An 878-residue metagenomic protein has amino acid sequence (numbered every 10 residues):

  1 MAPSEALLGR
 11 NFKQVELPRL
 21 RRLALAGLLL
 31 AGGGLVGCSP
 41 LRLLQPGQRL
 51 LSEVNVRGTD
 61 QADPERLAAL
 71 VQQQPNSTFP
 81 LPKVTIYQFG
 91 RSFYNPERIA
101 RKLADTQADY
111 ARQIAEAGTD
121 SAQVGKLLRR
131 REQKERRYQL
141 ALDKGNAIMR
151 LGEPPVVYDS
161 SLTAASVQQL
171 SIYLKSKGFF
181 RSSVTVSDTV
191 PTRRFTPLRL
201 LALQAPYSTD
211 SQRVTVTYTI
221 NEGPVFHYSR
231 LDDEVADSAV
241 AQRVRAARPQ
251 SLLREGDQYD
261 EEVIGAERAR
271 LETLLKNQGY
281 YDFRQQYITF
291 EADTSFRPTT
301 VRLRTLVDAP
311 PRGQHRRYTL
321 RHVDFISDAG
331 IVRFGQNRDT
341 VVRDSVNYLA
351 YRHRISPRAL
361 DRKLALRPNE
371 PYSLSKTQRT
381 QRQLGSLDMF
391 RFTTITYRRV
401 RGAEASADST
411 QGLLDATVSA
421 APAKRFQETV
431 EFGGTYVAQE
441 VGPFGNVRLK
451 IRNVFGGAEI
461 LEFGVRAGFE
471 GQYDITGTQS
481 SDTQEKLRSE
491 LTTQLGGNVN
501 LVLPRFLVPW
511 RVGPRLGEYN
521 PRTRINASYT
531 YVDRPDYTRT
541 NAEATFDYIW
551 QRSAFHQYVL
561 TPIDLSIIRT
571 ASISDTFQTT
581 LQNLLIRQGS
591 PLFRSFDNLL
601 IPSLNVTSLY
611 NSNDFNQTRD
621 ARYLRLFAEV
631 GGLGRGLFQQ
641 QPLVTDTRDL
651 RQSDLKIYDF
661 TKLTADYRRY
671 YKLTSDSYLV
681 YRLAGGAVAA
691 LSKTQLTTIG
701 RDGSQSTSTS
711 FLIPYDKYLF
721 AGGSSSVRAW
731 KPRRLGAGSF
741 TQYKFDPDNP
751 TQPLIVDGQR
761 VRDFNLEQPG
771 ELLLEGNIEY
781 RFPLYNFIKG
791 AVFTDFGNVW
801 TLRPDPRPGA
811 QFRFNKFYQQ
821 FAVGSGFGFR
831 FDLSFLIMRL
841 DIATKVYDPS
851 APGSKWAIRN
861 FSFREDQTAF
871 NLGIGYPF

Functional and structural regions predicted by a protein language model:
S4-L25: Bacterial N-terminal signal peptides that target proteins for export
G34-G37: C-terminal motif of bacterial Sec signal peptides marking the signal peptidase cleavage site
S39-Y436, R448, R466-A467, G471 (+2 more regions): Periplasmic polypeptide-binding modules associated with outer-membrane biogenesis and secretion
A239-A246, H353-R354, S373-R625, R728-A729 (+5 more regions): Gram-negative/organellar outer-membrane beta-barrel architecture
V342, V346-A350, V430-A438, V559-F782 (+1 more regions): C-terminal outer-membrane beta-barrel translocator/porin domains of Gram-negative envelope proteins and their
Q381, Y397-R399, G464-F469, L683-A687 (+2 more regions): Active/binding-pocket-proximal capping segment
L384, L449, L501, L626 (+7 more regions): Hydrophobic, well-ordered secondary-structure elements that form the walls of internal hydrophobic environments
V630, T674, F831-F835, E865: A generic beta-sheet turn/junction motif
